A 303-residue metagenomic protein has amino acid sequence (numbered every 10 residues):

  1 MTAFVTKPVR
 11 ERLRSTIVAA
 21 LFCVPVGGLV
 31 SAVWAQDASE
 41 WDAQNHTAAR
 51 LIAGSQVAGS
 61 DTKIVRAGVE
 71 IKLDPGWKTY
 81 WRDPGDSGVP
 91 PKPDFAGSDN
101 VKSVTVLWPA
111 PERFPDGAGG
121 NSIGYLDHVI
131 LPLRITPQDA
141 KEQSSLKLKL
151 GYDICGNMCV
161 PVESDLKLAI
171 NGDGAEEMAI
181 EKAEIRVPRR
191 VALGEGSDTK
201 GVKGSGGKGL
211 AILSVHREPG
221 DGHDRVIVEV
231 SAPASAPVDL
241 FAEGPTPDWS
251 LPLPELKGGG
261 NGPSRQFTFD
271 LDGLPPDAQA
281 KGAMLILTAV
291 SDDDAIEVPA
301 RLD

Functional and structural regions predicted by a protein language model:
M1-R14: N-terminal secretory signal peptides that target proteins for export/translocation
T6, S31-A32: A subset of signal/propeptide-processing and intrinsically disordered low-complexity segments in secreted/extracellular
T16-L29: Bacterial N-terminal signal peptides
W34-D303: Extracellular/lumen-exposed scaffold segments
